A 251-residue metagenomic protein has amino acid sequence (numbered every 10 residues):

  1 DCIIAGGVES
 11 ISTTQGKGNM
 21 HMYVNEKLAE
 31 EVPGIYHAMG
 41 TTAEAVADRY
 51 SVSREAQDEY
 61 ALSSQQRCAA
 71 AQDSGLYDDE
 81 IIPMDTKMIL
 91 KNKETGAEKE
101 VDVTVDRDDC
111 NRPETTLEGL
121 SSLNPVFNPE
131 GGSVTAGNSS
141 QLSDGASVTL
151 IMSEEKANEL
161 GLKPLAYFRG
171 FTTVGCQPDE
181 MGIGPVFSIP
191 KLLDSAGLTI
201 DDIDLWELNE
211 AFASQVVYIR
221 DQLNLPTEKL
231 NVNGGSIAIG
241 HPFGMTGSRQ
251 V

Functional and structural regions predicted by a protein language model:
D1, E30-A38, D48-L62, G131-S147 (+3 more regions): Active-site pocket-shaping loop/turn-to-helix segments
C2-I3, E155-L165, L198-I200: Phosphate-handling active-site elements
C2-Y50: Flexible glycine-/small-residue-enriched beta->alpha junction loops that bind anionic phosphate/pyrophosphate groups
T13-N19, T95-G96, D179-G182, P242-F243: Short acidic, glycine/serine/threonine-rich loops at helix termini
M22-A29, P125-T135, Y167-V174, K229-I237: Glycine/charged-rich beta-loop-alpha catalytic/anionic-binding loops adjacent to active sites
T42-E44, E80, T86-L90, R169-A238: Active-site pocket-lining segment
E59-E159, Q222, T227-K229: N-terminal extracellular/periplasmic Venus flytrap/periplasmic-binding protein-like
